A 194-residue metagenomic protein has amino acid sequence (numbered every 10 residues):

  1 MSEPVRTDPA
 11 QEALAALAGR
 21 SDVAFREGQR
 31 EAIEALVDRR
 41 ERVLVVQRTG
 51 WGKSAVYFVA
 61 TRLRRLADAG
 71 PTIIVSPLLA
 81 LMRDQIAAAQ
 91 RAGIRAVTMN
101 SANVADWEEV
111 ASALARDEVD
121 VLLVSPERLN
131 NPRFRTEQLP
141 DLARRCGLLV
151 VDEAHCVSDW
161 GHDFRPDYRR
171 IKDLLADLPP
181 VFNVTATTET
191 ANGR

Functional and structural regions predicted by a protein language model:
S2-R48: Conserved pre-motif I regulatory segment
S2-V5, R83, D117, H155 (+1 more regions): ASCE RecA-like P-loop NTPase motor cores that couple ATP hydrolysis to mechanical translocation on nucleic acids
R39-V45, G70-T72, E118-D120, P179-P180: Pre-Walker A (Motif I) flank of P-loop NTPase domains
V46, W51, V56-R95, D177-L178: Conserved SF1/SF2 helicase motif Ia
T49-W51, S125, T185-T187: Conserved phosphate-coupling serine/threonine residues in phosphotransfer and NTP-handling enzymes
F58, N103-L148, C156-H162: Conserved helix/coil segment N-terminal to the catalytic DExD/H
P71-R128: Conserved nucleic-acid-binding Ia/Ib motif block in the N-terminal RecA-like helicase ATPase lobe
P140-L148, E153-R194: Post-DEXD/H (motif II) to motif III coupling segment of the RecA-like Helicase ATP-binding lobe
